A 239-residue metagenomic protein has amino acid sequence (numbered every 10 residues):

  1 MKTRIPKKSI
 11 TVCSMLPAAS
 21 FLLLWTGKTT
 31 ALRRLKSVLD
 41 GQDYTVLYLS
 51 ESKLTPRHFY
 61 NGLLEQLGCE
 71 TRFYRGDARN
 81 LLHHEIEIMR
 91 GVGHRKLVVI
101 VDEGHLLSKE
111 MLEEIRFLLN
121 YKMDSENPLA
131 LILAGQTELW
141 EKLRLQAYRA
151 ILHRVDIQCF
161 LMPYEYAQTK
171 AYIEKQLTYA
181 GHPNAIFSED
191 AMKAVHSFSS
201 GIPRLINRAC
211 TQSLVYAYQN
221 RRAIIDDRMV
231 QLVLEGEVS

Functional and structural regions predicted by a protein language model:
R4, E87, H94-L133, Q146: Conserved Walker B catalytic segment
R4-S14: Pre-Walker A adenine-sensing motif
T26-Y44, K53: P-loop NTPase Walker A phosphate-binding motif
R33, A167-A171, T178-S239: C-terminal alpha-helical "lid" subdomain
L35-L39, L139-R154, P163: Short regulatory helix/loop adjacent to the ATP-binding pocket of P-loop NTPases
D43-V46, L54-F73: Conserved NTP-binding/hydrolysis module of P-loop NTPases
L49-K53, K142-L143, D156-K170: Conserved AAA+ ATPase "SRH/arginine-finger" region at the nucleotide-binding site
E65-L67, T137-E138, Q146, A167-P183: Conserved AAA+ ATPase "sensor/coupling" helix adjacent to the nucleotide-binding pocket
